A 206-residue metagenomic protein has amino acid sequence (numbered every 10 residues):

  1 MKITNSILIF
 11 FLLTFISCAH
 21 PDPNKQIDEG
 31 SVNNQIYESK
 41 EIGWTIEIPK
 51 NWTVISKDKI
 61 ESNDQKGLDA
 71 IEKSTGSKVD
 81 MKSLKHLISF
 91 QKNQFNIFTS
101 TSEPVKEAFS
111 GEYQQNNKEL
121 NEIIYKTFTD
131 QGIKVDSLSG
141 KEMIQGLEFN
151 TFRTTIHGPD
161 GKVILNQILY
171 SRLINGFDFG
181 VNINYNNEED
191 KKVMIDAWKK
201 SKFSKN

Functional and structural regions predicted by a protein language model:
M1-D28: Bacterial Sec-dependent N-terminal signal peptides
N5-L13, Q65, M81, N117 (+1 more regions): Generic N-terminal initiation segments characterized by hydrophobic and/or small/turn-forming residues
L8, Q91, S102-P104, F203: Serine/proline-rich low-complexity intrinsically disordered segments, especially terminal tails, linkers
C18-F95, K134, L138-I144, G161-I164 (+2 more regions): N-terminal targeting sequences that direct proteins away from the cytosol to non-cytosolic compartments
S62, K73-S77, L84-K85, S102-R172: Signature of long, low-cysteine stretches enriched in small and polar/charged residues
F98-S100, G180: Active-site-flanking beta-strand signature of metal-NTP-handling nucleotidyl enzymes and homologous cyclase-like
T151, G180-N182: Structural recognition of the beta-strand scaffold that forms the well-ordered cores of secreted hydrolase catalytic
